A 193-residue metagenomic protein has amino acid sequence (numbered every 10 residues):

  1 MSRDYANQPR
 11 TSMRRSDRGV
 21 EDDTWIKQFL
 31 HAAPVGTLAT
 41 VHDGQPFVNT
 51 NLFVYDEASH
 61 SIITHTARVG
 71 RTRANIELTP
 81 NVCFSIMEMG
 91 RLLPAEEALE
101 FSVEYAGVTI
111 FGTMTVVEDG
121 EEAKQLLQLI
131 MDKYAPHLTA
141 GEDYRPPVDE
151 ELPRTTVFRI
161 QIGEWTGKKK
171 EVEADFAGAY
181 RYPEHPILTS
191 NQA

Functional and structural regions predicted by a protein language model:
M1-R15, E118-A193: C-terminal edge-of-domain segments
M1-S12, A58-T72, G107-V116, T189: N-terminal short leaders/motifs
Q8-T37: Short, basic/aromatic recognition patches
L30, N75-I76, I130: A generic structural signal for nonpolar/aromatic side chains embedded in well-ordered alpha-helices
A32-R68, F84: Short beta-strand segments
P34, N49, A58-H60, L78-V82 (+2 more regions): A generic structural signal for short beta-strands and their flanking turns/coil linkers
R68-L126: Short, structured beta-strand-loop surface elements
